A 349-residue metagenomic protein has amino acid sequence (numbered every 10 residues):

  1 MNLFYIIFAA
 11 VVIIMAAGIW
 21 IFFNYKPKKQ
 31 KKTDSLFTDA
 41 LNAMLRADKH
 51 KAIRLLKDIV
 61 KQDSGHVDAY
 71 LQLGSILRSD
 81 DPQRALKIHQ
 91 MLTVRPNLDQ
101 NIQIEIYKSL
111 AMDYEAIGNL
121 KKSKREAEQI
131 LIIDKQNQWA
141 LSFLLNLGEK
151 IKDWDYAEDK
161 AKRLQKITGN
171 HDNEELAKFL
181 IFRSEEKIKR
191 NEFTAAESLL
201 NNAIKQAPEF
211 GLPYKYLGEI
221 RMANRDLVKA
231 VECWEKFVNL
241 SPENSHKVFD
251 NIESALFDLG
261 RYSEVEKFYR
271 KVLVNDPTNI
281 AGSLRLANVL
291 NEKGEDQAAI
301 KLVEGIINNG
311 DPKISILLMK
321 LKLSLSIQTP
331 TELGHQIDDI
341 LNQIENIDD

Functional and structural regions predicted by a protein language model:
K32-G65, Q72, R78-K87, M91 (+3 more regions): Alpha-helical segment of the N-proximal tetratricopeptide repeat
L45, R78-S79, A116, K150 (+5 more regions): Register position in tetratricopeptide repeats
S64, N97, N101, K135 (+6 more regions): Short coil turns that delineate tetratricopeptide repeat
A69, I102, I106, A140 (+6 more regions): TPR alpha-solenoid repeat register
